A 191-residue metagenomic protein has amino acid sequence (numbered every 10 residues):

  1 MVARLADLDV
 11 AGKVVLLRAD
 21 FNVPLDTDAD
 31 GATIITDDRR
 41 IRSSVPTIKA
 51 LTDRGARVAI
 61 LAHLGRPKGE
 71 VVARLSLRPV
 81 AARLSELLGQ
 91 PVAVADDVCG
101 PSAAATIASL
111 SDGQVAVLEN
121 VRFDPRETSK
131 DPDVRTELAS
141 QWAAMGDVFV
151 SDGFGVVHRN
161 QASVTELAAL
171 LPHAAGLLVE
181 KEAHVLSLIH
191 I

Functional and structural regions predicted by a protein language model:
M1-I189: Active-site loop-to-helix "anion-binding N-cap" substructures in soluble metabolic enzymes
